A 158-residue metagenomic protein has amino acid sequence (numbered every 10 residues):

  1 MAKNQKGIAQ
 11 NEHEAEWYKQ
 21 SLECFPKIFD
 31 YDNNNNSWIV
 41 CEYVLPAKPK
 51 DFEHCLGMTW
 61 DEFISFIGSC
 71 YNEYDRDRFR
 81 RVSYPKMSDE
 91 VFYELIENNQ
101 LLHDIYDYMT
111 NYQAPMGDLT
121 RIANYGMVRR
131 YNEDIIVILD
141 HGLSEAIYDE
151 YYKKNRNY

Functional and structural regions predicted by a protein language model:
M1-K3, W38-E42, N124-G126, I135-V137: Ordered hydrophobic segments in well-structured contexts
M1-N36: ATP-binding glycine-rich loop module of kinase domains
K6-A9, N33-N35, V44-A47, A123-G126 (+1 more regions): Short, solvent-exposed loop/turn segments at secondary-structure junctions
G7-E16, P49-C55, I147-Y152: Active-site-adjacent loop/helix micro-motif of nuclease/hydrolase catalytic cores
L22-N98: Conserved structural core of kinase catalytic domains
C70, R78-R130: Conserved kinase catalytic-core segment
T110, A114-Y158: Catalytic activation segment of kinase domains across protein kinase-like and atypical kinase folds
